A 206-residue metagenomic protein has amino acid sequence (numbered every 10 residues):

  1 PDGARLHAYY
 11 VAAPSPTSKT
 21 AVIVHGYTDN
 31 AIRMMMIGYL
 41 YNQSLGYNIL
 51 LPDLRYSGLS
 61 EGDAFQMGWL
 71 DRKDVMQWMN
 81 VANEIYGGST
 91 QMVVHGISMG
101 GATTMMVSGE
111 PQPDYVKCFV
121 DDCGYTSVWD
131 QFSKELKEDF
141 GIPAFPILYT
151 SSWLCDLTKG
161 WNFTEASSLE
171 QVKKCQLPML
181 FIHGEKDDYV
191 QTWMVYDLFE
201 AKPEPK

Functional and structural regions predicted by a protein language model:
P1-P16: N-terminal cap/lid segment of alpha/beta-hydrolase-fold proteins
Y27-Y41: The serine-hydrolase catalytic nucleophile loop
I37, S168, L177, Q191-E200: Short alpha-helix in the alpha/beta-hydrolase fold that links the catalytic acid
G38-E61: Conserved alpha/beta-hydrolase
F65-Y86: Alpha/beta-hydrolase active-site loop
Y86-S98: Alpha/beta-hydrolase fold nucleophile elbow
M106-N162: Hydrolase active-site cap/lid region
K174-Q176, F181-H183, D187: Short beta-strand/loop motif that positions the catalytic acidic residue of the alpha/beta-hydrolase fold
